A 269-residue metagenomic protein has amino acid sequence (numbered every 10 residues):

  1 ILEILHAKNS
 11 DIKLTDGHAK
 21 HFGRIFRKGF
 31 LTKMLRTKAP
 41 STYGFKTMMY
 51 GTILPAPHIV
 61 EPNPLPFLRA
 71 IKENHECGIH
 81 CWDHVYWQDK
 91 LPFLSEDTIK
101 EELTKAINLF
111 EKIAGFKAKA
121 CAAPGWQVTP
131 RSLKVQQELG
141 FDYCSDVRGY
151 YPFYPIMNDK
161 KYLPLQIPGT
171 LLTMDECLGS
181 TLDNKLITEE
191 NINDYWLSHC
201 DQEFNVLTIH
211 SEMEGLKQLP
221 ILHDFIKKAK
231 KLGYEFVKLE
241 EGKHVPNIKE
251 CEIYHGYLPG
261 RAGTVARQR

Functional and structural regions predicted by a protein language model:
I1-A120, G125-L165, T188-L207, E214-R269: Catalytic alpha-helical scaffold of carbohydrate-active enzymes acting on polysaccharides/glycoconjugates
Q166-I187: Positively charged, amphipathic and often flexible ligand-engagement surfaces
T173-M174, I209-E212: Active-site clefts of carbohydrate-active enzymes
